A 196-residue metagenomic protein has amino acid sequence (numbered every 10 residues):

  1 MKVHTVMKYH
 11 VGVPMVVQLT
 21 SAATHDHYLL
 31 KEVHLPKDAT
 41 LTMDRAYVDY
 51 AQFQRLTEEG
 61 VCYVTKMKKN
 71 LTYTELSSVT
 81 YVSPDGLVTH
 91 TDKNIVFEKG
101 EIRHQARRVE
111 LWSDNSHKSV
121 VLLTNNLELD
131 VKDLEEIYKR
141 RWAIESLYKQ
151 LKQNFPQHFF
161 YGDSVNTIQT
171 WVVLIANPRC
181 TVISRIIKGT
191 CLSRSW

Functional and structural regions predicted by a protein language model:
M1-W196: Single, function-defining residue in the core of a domain
